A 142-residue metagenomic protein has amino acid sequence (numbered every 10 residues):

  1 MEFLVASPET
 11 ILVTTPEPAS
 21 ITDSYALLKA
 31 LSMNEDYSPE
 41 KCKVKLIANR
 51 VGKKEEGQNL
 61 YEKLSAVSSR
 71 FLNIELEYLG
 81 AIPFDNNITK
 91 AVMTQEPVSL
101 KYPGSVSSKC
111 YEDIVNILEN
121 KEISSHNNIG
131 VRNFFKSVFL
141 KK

Functional and structural regions predicted by a protein language model:
M1-G80: Conserved catalytic-core segment of NTP-binding enzymes
A26, N87, V106: Residue-level recognition of oxygen-bearing side chains
D36-E40, N59-Y61, K90-E96, D113 (+1 more regions): A general structural signal for short secondary-structure boundary/capping elements
N59, K63, P83, V106-D113: Short amphipathic alpha-helical segments
V67, F71, D85, I117 (+1 more regions): Phosphate/oxyanion-binding loops and surfaces in catalytic or ligand/nucleic-acid-binding neighborhoods
R70-P97, Y111: Beta-strand-loop-alpha "switch" segments that mediate conformational coupling across diverse proteins
P97-K142: NTP-binding/hydrolysis catalytic cores, primarily Walker-type P-loop NTPases
